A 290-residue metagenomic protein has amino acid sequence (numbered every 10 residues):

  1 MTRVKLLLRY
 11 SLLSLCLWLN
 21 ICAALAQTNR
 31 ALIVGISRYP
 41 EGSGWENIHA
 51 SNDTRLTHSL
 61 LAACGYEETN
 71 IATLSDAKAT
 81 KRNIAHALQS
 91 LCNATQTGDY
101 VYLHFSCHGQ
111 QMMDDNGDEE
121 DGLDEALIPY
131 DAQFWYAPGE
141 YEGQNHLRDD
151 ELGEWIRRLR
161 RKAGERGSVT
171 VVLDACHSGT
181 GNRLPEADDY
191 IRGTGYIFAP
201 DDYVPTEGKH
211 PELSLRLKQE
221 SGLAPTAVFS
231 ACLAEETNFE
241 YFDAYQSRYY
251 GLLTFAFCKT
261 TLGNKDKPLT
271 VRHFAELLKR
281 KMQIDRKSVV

Functional and structural regions predicted by a protein language model:
T2-L12: Bacterial N-terminal signal peptides that target proteins for export
Y10-N20: Bacterial N-terminal signal peptides
A26, R82-S106, Q111-A187, D266-A275: Caspase-like (clan CD) cysteine peptidase catalytic core
T28-W45: Short glycine-rich His-centered loop
P40-R55, F242-Y249: Glycine- and acidic-residue-enriched helix-capping/strand-helix junction motifs
H58, Y245-I284: Non-catalytic, well-ordered alpha-helical segments in soluble enzyme domains
A175, T180-R248: Extracellular S/T/G-rich loop segment that most often corresponds to the catalytic His/Ser-adjacent loop
V289-V290: Conserved small/polar residues in nucleotide/adenosyl-binding loops
